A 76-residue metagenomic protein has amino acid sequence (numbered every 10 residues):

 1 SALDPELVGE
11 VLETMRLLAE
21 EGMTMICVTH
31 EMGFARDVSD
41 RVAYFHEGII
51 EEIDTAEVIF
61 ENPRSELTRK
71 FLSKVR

Functional and structural regions predicted by a protein language model:
D4: ABC-family nucleotide-binding domains
V8-E21: Helical segment within the ABC ATPase nucleotide-binding domain
T29-H30: H-loop/switch region of ABC-family ATPase nucleotide-binding domains
A35-D37: A short, surface-exposed alpha-helical micro-motif characterized by mixed small hydrophobic and charged/polar residues
I53-D54: ABC ATPase "signature
E57-E61: Short acidic-hydrophobic catalytic motif
